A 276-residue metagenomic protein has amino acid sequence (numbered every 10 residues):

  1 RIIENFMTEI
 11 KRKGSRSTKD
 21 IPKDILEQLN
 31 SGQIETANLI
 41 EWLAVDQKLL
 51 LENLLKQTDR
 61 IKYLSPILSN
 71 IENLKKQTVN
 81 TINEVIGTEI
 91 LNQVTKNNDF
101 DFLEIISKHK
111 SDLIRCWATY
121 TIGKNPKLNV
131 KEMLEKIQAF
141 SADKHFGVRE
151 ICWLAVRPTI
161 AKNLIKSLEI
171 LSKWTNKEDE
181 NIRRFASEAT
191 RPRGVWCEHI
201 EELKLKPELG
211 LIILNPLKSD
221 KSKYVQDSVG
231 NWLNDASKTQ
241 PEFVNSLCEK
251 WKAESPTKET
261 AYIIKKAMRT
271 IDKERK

Functional and structural regions predicted by a protein language model:
I2-K276: Surface-facing alpha-helical segments and adjacent helix-coil boundary elements at the starts of domains
